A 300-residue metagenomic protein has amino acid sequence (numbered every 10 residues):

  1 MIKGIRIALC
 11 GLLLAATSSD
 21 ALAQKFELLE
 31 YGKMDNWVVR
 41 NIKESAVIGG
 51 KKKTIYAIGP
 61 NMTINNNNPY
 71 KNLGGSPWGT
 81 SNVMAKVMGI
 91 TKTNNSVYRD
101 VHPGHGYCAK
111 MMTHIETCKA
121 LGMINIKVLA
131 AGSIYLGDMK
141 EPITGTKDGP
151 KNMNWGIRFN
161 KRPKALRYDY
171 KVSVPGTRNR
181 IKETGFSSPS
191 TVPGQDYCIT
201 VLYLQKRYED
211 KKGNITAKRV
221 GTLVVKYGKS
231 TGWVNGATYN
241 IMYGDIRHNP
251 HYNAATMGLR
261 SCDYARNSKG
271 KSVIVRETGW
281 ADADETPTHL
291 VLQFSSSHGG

Functional and structural regions predicted by a protein language model:
M1-L28: Bacterial Sec-dependent N-terminal signal peptides
C10, V39, K171-S173: Residue-level marker of positions within ordered structural domains that often coincide with functionally constrained
Q24-P163, R167, K182, P193-G300: Aromatic (Trp/Tyr/Phe) and Gly/Pro-enriched flexible surface segments
Y170-T191: Short amphipathic, basic-aromatic surface patches that mediate peripheral association with negatively charged
